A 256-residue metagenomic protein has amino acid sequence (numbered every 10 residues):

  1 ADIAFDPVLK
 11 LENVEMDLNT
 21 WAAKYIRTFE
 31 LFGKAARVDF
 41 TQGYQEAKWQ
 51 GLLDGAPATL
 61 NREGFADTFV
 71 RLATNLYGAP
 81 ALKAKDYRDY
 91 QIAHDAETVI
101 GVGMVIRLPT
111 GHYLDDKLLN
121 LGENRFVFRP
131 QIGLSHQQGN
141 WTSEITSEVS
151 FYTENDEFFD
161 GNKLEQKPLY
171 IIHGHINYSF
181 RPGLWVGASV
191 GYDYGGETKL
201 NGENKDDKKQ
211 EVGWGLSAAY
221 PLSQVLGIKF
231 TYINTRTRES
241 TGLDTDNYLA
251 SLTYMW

Functional and structural regions predicted by a protein language model:
A1, G43-A47, T235: Short active-site-proximal "capping" loops at secondary-structure junctions
A1-T20, A58, D115-G122: Surface-exposed strand-loop-strand hairpins of Gram-negative outer-membrane beta-barrel proteins
D2-A4, N155-W256: Outer membrane beta-barrel transmembrane domains
N13-K48, T142-S179, G195: Glycine- and aromatic-enriched membrane insertion/assembly motifs of diderm outer-membrane and organelle channel
N19-A23, A66-L72, I100, F126-I132 (+4 more regions): Hydrophobic, lipid-facing positions within transmembrane beta-strands of outer-membrane proteins
R27-F29, T74-L76, I106, I132-H136 (+3 more regions): Residue-level signature of outer-membrane beta-barrel architecture
G33-A36, A79-L82, N140-S143, G183-V186 (+1 more regions): Repeated loop/turn-to-beta-strand initiation elements of outer-membrane beta-barrel proteins
R37, G43-D160, E165: Outer-membrane pore/translocation modules
